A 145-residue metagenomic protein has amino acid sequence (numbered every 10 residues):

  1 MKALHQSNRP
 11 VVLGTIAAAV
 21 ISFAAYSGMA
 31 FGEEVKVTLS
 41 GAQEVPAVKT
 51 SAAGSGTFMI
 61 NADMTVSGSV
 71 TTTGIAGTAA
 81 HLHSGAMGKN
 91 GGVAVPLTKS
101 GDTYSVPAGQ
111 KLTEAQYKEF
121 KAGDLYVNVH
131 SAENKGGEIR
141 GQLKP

Functional and structural regions predicted by a protein language model:
K2-G14, A19-A80, S84-P145: Metal-centered catalytic cores of metalloenzymes
